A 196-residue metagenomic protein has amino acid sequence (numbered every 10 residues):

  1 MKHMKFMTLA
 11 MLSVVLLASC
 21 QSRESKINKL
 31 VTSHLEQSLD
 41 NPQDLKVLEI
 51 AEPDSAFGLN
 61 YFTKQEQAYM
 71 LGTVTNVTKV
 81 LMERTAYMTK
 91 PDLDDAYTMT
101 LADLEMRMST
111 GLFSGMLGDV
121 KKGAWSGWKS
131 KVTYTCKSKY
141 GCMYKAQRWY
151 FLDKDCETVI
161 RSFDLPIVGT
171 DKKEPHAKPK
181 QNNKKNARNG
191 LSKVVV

Functional and structural regions predicted by a protein language model:
M1-A18: Sec-dependent bacterial lipoprotein signal peptides
C20-V196: Cystatin/cathelin-like cysteine-protease inhibitor module
